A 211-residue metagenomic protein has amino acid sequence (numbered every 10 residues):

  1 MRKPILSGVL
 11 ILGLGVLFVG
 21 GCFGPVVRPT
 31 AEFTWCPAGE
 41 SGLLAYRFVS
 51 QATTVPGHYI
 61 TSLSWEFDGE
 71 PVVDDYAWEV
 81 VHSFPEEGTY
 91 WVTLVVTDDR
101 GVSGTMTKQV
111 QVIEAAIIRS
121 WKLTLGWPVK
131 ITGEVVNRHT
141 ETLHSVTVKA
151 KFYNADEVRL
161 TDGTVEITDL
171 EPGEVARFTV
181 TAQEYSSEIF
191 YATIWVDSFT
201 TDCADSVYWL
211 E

Functional and structural regions predicted by a protein language model:
M1-V26: Secretory targeting signatures
G20-A115, Y185: Extracellular/lumenal mature domains of secreted and surface-exposed proteins
P56-H58, T140-S145: A short beta-turn/strand-edge loop motif at beta-sheet boundaries
E66-V72, K151-V158: Change "in extracellular beta-sheet-rich domains … of secreted and cell-surface proteins" to "in beta-sheet-rich domains
G88-V92, V146, F190: Exposed beta-strand face motif in extracellular beta-rich ectodomains
V135-H139: Asparagine-centered strand-capping/turn motif at beta-strand->loop junctions
R159-S187: Intrinsically disordered, low-complexity Pro/Gly/Ser/Thr-rich segments with frequent PxxP/GP/PP motifs and embedded
D162, E184-E211: Terminal connector regions
